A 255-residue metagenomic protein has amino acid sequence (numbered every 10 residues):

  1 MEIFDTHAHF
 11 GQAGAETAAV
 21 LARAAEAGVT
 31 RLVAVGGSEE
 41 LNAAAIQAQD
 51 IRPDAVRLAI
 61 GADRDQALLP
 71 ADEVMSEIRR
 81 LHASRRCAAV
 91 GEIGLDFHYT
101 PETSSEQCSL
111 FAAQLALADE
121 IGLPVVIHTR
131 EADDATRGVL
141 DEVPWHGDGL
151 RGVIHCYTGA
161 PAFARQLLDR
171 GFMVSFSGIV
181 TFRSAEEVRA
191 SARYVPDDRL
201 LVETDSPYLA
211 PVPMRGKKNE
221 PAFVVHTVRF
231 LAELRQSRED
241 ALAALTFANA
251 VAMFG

Functional and structural regions predicted by a protein language model:
M1-G255: Mid-domain alpha/beta scaffold segments of enzyme catalytic cores
